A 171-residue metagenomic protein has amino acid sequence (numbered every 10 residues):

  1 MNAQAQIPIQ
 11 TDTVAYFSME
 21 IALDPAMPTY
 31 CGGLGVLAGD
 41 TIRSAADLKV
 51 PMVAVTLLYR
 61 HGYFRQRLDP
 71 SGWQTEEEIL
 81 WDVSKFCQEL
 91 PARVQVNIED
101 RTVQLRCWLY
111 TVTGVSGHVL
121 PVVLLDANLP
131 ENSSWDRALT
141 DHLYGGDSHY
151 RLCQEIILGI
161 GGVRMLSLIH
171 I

Functional and structural regions predicted by a protein language model:
M1-N97: N-terminal low-complexity, Ser/Thr- and acidic-residue-enriched intrinsically disordered segments
S44, R164-M165: A generic secondary-structure signal
V50, P130, S167: Residue-level marker of positions within ordered structural domains that often coincide with functionally constrained
A92-R164: Active-site cores of enzymes that catalyze phosphoryl transfer or operate on phosphate-rich substrates
I169-I171: Conserved small/polar residues in nucleotide/adenosyl-binding loops
